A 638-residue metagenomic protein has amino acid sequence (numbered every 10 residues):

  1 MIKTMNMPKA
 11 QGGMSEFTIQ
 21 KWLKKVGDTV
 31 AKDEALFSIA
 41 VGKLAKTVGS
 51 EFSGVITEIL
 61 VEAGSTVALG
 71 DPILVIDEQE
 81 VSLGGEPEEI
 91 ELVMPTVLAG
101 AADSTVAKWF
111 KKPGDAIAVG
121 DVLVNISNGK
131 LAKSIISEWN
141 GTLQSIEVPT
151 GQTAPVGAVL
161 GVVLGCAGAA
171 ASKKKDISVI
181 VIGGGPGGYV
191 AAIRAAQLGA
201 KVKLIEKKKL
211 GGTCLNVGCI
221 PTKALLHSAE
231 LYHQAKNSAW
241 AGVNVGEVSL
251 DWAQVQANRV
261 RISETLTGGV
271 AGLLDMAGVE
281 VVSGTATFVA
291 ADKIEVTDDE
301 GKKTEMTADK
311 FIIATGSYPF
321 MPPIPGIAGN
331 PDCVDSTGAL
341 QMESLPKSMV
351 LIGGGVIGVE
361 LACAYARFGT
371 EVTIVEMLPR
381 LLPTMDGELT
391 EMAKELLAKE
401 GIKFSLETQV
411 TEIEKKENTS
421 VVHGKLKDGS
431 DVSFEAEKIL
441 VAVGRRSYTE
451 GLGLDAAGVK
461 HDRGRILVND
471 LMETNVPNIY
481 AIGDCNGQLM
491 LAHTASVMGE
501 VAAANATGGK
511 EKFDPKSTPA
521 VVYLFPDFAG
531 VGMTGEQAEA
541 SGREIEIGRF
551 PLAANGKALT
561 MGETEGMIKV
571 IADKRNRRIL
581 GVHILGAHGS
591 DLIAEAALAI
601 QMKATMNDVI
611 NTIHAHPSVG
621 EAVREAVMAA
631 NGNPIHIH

Functional and structural regions predicted by a protein language model:
M1, D71, D77-V93, Q152 (+3 more regions): Intrinsically disordered, low-complexity linker and terminal tail regions
M1-S38, T47-S53, E58-L60, L83-N125 (+4 more regions): Acidic, low-complexity mobile loops and tails
K173-G187, L345-G355: Beta1/beta-strand and adjacent pyrophosphate-binding region of the FAD-binding site in flavoprotein oxidoreductases
I180-G187, A191, A196-K208, T213 (+5 more regions): Flexible, glycine-rich terminal cap/loop adjacent to redox cofactors in electron-transfer oxidoreductases
I193-A200, I205-L345, L378-L382, E388-L389 (+5 more regions): Glycine-rich flavin
C219, I313-E371, V375, F404 (+2 more regions): Glycine-rich dinucleotide-binding loop and its adjacent helix/turn
E280-S283, T287-G301, M306, G369-D470 (+2 more regions): A Rossmann-like FAD-binding core segment of flavoenzymes
A328-P346, S433-A506, D591: FAD-site-proximal beta/loop scaffold in flavoenzymes
